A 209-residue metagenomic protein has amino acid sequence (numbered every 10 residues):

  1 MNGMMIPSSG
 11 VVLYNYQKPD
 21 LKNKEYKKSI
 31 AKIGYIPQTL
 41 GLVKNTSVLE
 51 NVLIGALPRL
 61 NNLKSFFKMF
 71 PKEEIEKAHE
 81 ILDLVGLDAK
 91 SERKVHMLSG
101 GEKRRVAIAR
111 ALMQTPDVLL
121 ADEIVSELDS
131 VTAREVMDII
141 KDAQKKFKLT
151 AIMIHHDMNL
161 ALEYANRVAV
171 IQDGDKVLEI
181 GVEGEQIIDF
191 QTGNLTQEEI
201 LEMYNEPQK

Functional and structural regions predicted by a protein language model:
N2: Helix-to-loop junction immediately C-terminal to a conserved catalytic motif
G10-P19, S29: Conserved ABC transporter NBD signature motif
S65-K90: Conserved ABC ATPase "signature" region
K94-L98, E102: Conserved ABC ATPase signature
L119-D122: Catalytic Walker B motif of ABC-type/P-loop ATPase nucleotide-binding domains
S130-V131: Helix N-cap at the start of a conserved alpha-helix in ABC-type nucleotide-binding domains
H155-H156: H-loop/switch region of ABC-family ATPase nucleotide-binding domains
